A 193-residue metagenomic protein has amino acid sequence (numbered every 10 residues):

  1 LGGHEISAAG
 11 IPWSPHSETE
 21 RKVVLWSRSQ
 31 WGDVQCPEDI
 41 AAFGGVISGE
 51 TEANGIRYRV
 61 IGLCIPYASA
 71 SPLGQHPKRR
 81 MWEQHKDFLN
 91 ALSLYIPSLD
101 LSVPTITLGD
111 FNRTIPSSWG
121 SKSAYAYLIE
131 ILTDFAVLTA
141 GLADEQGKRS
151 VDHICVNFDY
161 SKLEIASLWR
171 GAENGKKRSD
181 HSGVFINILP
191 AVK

Functional and structural regions predicted by a protein language model:
L1-A68, S167-A172: Structured beta-strand-rich core segments of catalytic domains in phosphoester-bond hydrolases
G2-E5, Q75-H76, G120-A124: Short, glycine/charged-enriched secondary-structure capping and boundary segments
S17-V23, W82-S93: Active-site neighborhood of divalent metal-dependent phosphoester bond hydrolases
V34-P37, S98-I106, R113-K193: Metal-dependent phosphoester-hydrolase catalytic domains
Q35-D39, I65-L89, I115-S117: Surface-exposed cleft-lining segments at the edges of enzyme active sites
G45-I56, L89-S102: Short amphipathic alpha-helices and their capping/turn segments at secondary-structure boundaries
Y58-R59, P104-L108: Hydrophobic beta-strand segments of well-ordered beta-sheets in folded domains
G62-I65, L108-R113: Short, well-ordered beta-to-alpha junction loops that form the rim of enzyme active sites and present histidine/acidic
